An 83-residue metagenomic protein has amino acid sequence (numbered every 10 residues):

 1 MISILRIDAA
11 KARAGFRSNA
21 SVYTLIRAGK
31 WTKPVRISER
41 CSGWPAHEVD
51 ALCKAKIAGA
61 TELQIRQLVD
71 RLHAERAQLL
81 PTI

Functional and structural regions predicted by a protein language model:
M1-A28, A51, A55-A58, T82: Polyanion-binding surface elements
S21, K33, A60-Q64: Secondary-structure transition/capping residues
A28, R40, Q67-R71: Residue-level signal for alpha-helical context at structural boundaries
K33-S42: Short Lys/Arg-enriched helix C-cap and helix-to-coil transition segments that create basic nucleic-acid-contact patches
E48-L80: A short, Lys/Arg-enriched interface patch at domain edges and termini
